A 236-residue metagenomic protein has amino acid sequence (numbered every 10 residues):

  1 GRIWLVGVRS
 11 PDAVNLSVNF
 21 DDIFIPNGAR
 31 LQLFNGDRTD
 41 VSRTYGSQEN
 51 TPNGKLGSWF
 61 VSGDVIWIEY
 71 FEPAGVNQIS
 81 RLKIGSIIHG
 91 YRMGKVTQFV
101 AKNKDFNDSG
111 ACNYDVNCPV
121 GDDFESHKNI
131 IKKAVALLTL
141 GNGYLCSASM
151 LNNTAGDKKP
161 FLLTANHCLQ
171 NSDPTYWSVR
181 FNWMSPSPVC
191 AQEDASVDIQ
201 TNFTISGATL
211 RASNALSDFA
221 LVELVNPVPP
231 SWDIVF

Functional and structural regions predicted by a protein language model:
G1-R9: Non-catalytic, beta-strand-enriched accessory regions in extracellular/secretory proteins and membrane protein
G7, D37-W67, F71-N77: Beta-sandwich interaction modules
S10-S17: Extended extracellular/luminal ectodomain segments enriched in beta-structured repeat modules
A13, R38, G141-G143: Glycine-centered tight beta-turn/hairpin loop motif at sheet-sheet or coil-to-beta transitions
N15, G28-R30, Y176-S178: Exposed beta-strand and adjacent loop surfaces of beta-rich binding modules that mediate intermolecular recognition
S17-N19, F34: N-terminal amphipathic, basic-rich helices that act as targeting or association modules
F24-D40: Short, surface-exposed beta-strand/strand-loop-strand elements in extracellular ectodomains
F60-F236: Serine endopeptidase catalytic core focused on the charge-relay Asp
